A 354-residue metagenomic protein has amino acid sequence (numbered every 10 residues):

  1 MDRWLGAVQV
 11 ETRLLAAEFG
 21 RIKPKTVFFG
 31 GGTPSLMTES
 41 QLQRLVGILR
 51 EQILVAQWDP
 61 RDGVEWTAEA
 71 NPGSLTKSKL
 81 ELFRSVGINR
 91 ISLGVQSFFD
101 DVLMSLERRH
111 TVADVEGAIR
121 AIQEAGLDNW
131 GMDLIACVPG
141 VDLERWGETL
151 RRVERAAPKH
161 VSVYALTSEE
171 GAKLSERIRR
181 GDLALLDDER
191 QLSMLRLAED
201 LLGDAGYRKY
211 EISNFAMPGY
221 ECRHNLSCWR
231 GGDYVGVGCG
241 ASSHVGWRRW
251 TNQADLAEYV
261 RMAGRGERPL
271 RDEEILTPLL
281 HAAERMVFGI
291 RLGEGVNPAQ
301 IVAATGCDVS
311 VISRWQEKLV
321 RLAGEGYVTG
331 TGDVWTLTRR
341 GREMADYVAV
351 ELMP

Functional and structural regions predicted by a protein language model:
M1-E18, I22-V309: C-terminal scaffold of the Radical SAM
D308-A323: Short amphipathic alpha-helical interaction segments
A323-D333: A short, conserved structural fragment
V334-T338: Minor-groove-contacting beta-hairpin "wing" of winged helix-turn-helix DNA-binding domains
R340-P354: Short, amphipathic alpha-helical interaction segments positioned at domain boundaries
